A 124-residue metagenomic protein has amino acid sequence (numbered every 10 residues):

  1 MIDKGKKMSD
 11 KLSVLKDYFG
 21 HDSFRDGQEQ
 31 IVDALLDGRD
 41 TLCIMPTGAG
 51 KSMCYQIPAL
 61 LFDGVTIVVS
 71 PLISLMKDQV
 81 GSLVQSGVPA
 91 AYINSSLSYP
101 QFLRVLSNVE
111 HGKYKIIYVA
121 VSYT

Functional and structural regions predicted by a protein language model:
M1-G5, I117: Intrinsically disordered, low-complexity N-terminal extensions of nucleic-acid-metabolism proteins
G5-I44: Conserved pre-motif I regulatory segment
V32, Q56, L103-L106: Short hydrophobic/charged patches on amphipathic alpha-helices used for structural packing and interfaces
D37-L42, G64-V65, Y114-K115: Pre-Walker A (Motif I) flank of P-loop NTPase domains
R39-Q56: Walker A/P-loop
I57, L61: Active-site signature of alpha/beta-hydrolase-fold catalytic machinery across serine- and Asp/Cys-nucleophile hydrolases
I67, I73-V119: Conserved nucleic-acid-binding Ia/Ib motif block in the N-terminal RecA-like helicase ATPase lobe
T124: Conserved small/polar residues in nucleotide/adenosyl-binding loops
